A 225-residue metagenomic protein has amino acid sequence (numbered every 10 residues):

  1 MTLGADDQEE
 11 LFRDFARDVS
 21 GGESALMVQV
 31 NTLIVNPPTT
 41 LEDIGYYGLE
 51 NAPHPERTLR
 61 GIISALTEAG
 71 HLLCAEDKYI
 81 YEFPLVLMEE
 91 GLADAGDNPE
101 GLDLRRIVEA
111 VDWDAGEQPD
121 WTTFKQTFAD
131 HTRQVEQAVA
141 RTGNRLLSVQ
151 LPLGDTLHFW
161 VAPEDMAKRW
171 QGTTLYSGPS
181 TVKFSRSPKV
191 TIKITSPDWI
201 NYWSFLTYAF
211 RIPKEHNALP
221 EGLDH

Functional and structural regions predicted by a protein language model:
M1-H225: Contiguous interface-forming segments/domains that mediate binding rather than catalysis
